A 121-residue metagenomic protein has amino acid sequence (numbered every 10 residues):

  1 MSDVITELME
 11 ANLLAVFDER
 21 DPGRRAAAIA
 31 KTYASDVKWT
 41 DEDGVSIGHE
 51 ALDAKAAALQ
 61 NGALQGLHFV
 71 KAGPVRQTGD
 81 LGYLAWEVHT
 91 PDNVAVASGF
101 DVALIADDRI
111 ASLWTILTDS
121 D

Functional and structural regions predicted by a protein language model:
S2-T32: Short acidic-aromatic low-complexity motifs
V4-L8, S46, I110: Domain-scale activation on soluble regions of proteins
A26-G79: A solvent-exposed, acidic/Ser-Thr-rich amphipathic alpha-helical stretch
H68-V70, V94-D101: Short, surface-exposed coil-to-beta transition loops
R76-D80, D92-A97: A generic structural micro-feature
L84-P91: Short beta-strand segments that buttress and anchor functional surface loops
S98-D121: Short beta-strand edge/turn micro-motifs at domain boundaries
